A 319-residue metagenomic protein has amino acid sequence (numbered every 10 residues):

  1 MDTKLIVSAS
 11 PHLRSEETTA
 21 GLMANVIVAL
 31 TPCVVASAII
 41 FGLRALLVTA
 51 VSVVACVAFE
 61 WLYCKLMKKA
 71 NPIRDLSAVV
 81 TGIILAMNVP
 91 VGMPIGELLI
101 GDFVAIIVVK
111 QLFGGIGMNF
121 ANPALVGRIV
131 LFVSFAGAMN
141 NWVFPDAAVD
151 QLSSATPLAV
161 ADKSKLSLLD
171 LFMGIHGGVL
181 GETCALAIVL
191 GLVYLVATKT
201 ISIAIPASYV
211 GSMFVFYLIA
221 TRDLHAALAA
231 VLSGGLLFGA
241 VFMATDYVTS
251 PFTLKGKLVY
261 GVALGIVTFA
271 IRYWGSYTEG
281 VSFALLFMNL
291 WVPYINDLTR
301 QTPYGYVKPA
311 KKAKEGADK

Functional and structural regions predicted by a protein language model:
M1-V53, V57, E315-K319: N-terminal signal-anchor module of multipass membrane proteins
A29-A36, E60, A78-A86, D102-V109 (+4 more regions): Hydrophobic, membrane-inserted alpha-helices
G42-A55, G92-G101, L171, I175-A185 (+1 more regions): Structural signature of hydrophobic alpha-helical transmembrane segments
A58-A70, I106-M118, I188-T198, V241-S250: C-terminal ends of transmembrane helices
S77-A78, I83-V149: Membrane-interface helix-loop-helix junctions at boundaries between adjacent transmembrane segments
G117-V189: Long hydrophobic alpha-helical segments that form multi-pass transmembrane helix bundles in integral membrane proteins
F120, A124, P206, L228-L236 (+2 more regions): Loop-to-transmembrane alpha-helix initiation sites
G275-K308: Membrane-helix cytosolic exit motif
